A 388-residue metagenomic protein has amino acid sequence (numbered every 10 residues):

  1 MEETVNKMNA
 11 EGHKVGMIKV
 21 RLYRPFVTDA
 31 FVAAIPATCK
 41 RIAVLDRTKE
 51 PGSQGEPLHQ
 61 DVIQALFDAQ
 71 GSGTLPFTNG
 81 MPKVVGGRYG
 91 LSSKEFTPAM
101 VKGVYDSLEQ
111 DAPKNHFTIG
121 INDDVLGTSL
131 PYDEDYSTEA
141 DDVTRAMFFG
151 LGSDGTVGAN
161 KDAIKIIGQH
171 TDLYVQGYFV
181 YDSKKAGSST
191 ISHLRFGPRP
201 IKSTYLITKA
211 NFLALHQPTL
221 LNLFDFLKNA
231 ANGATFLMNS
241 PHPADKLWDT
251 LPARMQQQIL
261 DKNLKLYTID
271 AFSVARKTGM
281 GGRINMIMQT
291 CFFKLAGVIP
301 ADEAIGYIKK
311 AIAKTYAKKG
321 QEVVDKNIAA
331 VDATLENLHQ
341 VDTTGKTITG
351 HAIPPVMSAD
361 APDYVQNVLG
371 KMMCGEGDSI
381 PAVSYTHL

Functional and structural regions predicted by a protein language model:
M1-R24, T144-K209, L213: Anionic-ligand anchoring segments at beta-strand to alpha-helix junctions in alpha/beta enzyme folds, i.e., glycine
H13-F31, K262, T268: Generic long, charged, amphipathic alpha-helical segments
C39-K40, N79-P82, A230-T235, L264: A short helix->loop->beta-strand "cap" motif at the edges of active sites that frequently abuts
R41, L45-S137, T268-G279, R283-K319 (+1 more regions): Peripheral docking tails and interdomain loops at the edges of cofactor- or intermediate-handling domains
A43-D46, P198-N232: Glycine-rich phosphate-binding loop
N229-L251: ADP-ribose/adenylate-binding Rossmann-like module
A244-L264: Rossmann-fold NAD(P)-binding glycine/threonine-rich loop
A304, A317-L388: Ferredoxin-type iron-sulfur electron-transfer modules and their immediate structural context
